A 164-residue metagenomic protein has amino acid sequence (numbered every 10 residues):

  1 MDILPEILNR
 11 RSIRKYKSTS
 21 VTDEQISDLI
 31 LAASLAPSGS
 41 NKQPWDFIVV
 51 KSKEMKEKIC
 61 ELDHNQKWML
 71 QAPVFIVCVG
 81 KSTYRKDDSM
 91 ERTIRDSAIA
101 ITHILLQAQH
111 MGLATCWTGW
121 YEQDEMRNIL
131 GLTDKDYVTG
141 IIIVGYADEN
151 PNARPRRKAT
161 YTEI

Functional and structural regions predicted by a protein language model:
M1-I3: Absolute protein N-terminus
P5-S20, G140-I164: C-terminal helix-cap and adjacent tail motif
E24-Q25, L31, L35-A100: Glycine/small-residue-rich phosphate/adenosyl-binding loop
A33-S34, I76, D88-I129: Small-aliphatic-rich amphipathic alpha-helix that forms the alpha element of a beta-alpha
D46, Y121, G140: Residue-level "edge-of-site" marker
K67-F75, G131-A153: A glycine-rich helix N-cap at a beta->alpha junction
G80, G119-W120, Y146: Short secondary-structure boundary segments
K86, E125-M126, E149-A153: Short active-site-adjacent structural elements
